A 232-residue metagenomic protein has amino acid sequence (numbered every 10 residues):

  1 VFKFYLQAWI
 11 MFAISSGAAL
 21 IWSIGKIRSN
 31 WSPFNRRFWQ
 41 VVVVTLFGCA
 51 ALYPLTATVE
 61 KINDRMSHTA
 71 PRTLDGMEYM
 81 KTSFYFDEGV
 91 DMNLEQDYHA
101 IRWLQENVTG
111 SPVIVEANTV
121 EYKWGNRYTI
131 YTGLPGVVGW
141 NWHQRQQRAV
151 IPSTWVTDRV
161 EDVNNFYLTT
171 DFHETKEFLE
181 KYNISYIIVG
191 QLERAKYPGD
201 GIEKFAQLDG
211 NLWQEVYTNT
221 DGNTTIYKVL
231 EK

Functional and structural regions predicted by a protein language model:
V1-S23: Hydrophobic/aromatic-rich transmembrane helices and adjacent perimembrane loops
L6-I10, V41, V90, L94: Hydrophobic alpha-helical scaffolding
L20-S32, R145, Q207-N211: Short alpha-helical "patches" and their helix-cap loops
S23-V59, R65: Signature aromatic-anchored transmembrane alpha helix within multi-pass, membrane-resident enzymes that catalyze glycan
P54-K232: Extracytoplasmic
